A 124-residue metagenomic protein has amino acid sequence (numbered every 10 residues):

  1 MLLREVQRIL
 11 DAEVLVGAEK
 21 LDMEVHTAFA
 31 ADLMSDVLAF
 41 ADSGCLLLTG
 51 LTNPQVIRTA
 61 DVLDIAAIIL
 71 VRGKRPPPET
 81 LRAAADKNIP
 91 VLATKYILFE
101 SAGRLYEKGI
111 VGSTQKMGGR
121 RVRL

Functional and structural regions predicted by a protein language model:
M1-E19: N-terminal, charge-rich interaction modules
D22-M23, T27, A31-L46, L51-L124: Feature captures the catalytic cores and cofactor-binding loops of soluble hydro-lyases/lyases that act on carboxylate
